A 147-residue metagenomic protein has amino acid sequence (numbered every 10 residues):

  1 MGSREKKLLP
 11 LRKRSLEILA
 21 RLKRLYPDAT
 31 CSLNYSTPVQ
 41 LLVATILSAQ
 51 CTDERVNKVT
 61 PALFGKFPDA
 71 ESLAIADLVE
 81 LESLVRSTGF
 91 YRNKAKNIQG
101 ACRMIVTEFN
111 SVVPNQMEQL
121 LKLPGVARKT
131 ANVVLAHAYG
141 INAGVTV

Functional and structural regions predicted by a protein language model:
S3-V147: Catalytic cores of DNA base-excision repair glycosylases
